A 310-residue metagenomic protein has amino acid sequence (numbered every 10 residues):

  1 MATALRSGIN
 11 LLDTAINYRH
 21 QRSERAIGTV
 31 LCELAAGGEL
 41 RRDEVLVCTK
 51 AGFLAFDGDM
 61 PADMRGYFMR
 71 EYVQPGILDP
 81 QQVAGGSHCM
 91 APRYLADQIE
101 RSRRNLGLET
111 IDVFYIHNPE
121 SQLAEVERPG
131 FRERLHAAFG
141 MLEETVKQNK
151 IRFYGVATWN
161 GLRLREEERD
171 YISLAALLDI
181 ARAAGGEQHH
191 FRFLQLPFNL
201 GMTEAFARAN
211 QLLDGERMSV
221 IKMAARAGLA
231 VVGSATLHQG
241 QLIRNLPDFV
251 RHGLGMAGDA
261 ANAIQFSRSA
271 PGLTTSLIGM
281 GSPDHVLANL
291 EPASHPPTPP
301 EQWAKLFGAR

Functional and structural regions predicted by a protein language model:
M1-E71, I77, R93-A96, E109 (+4 more regions): N-terminal binding-site loop/beta-alpha segment at the start of enzyme catalytic domains that lines or forms
M1-T3, H20, V30, R93 (+2 more regions): Beta/alpha (TIM)-barrel catalytic core signal, keyed to glycine-rich beta->alpha loops juxtaposed to Asp/Glu that bind
L12-T14, C48, T110-I116, R152-T158: Short beta-strand segments at enzyme active-site cores
G38-V45, E109-V113, F153, H189-F193: Short acidic capping loops at alpha-helix termini that bridge into adjacent secondary structure
L78-S87: Short glycine/proline- and acidic residue-enriched helix-loop micro-motifs that form flexible lids or anion-recognition
H88-T110: An active-site-proximal structural segment forming one wall of the substrate-binding cleft that immediately precedes
